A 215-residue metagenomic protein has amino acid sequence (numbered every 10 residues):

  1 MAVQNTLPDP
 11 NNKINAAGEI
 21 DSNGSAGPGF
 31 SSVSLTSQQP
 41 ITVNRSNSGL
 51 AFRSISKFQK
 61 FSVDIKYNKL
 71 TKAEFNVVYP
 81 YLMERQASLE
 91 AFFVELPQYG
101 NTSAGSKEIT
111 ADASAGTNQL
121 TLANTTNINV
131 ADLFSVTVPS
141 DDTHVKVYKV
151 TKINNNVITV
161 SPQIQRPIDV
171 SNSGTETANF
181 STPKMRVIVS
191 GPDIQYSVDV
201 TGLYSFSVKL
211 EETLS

Functional and structural regions predicted by a protein language model:
M1-S215: Extracellular/virion structural assembly segments
